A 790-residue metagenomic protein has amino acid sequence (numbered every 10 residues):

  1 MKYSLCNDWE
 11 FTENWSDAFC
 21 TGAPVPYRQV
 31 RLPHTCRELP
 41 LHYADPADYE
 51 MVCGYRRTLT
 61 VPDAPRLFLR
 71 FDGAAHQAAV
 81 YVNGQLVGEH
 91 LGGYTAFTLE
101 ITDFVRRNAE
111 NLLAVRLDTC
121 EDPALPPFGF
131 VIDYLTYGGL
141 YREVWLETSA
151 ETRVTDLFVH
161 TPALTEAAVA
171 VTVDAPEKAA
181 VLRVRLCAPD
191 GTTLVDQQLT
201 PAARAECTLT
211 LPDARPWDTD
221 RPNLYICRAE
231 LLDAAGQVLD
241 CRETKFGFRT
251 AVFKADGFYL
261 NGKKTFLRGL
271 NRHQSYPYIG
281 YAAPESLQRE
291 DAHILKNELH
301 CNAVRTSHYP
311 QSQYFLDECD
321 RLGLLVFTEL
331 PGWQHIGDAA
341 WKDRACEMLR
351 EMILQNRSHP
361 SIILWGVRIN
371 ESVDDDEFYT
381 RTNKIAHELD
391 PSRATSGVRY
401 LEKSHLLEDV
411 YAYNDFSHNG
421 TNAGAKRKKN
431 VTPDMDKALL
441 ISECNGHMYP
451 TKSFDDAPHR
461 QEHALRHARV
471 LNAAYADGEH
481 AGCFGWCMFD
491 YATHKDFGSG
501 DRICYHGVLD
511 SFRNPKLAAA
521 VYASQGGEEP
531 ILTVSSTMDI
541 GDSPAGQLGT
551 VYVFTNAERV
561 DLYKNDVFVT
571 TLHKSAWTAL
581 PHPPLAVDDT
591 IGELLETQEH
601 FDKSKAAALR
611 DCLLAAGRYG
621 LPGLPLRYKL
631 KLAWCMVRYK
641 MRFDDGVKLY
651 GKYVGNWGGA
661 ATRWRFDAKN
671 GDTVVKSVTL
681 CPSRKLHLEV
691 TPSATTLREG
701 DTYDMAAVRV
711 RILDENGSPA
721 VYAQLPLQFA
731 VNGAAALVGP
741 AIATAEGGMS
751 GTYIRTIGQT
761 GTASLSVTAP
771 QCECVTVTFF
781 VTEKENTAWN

Functional and structural regions predicted by a protein language model:
M1-L39, R116, P189, A464 (+5 more regions): Accessory carbohydrate-binding/adhesion or oligomerization-edge regions at the termini of glycan-active proteins
Y3-S16, P46, E50-R153, L324-F327 (+4 more regions): Accessory beta-strand-rich segments of carbohydrate-active enzymes
L5-D8, E13-S16, Y27-L32, C36-Y43 (+9 more regions): An acidic-aromatic loop/edge-strand motif
C36-T58, P65-F71, A75-V82, G88-E89 (+8 more regions): Active-site-adjacent substrate/metal-binding segments within catalytic domains of carbohydrate-active enzymes
R106-A109, D174-V252: Extended acidic/polar, glycine-enriched regions that form or flank non-catalytic beta-rich accessory modules
V171, A229-L231, V551-T555, D704-V721 (+2 more regions): Beta-strand-rich structural segments
A180-R183, D220-Y225, L548, N556 (+5 more regions): Short flexible loop/turn segments that cap and initiate beta-strands
H293-L295, A303-G549, D566, T571 (+1 more regions): Substrate-binding/catalytic cleft of secreted carbohydrate-active enzymes, primarily glycoside hydrolases
